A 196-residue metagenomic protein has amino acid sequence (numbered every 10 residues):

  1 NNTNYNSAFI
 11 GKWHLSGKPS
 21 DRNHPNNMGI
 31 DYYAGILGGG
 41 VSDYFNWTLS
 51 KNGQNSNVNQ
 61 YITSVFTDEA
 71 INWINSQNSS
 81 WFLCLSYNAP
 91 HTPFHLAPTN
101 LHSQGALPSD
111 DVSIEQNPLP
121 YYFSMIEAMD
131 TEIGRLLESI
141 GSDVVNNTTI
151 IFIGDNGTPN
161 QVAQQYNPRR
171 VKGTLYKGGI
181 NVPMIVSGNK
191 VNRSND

Functional and structural regions predicted by a protein language model:
N1, W81-S86, Y122, I126-M129 (+3 more regions): Beta-strand elements within well-structured catalytic alpha/beta cores of enzymes that handle phosphate/sulfate esters
N2-Y5, L15-W81, Y87-P98, L107-Q116 (+1 more regions): Formylglycine-dependent
F9: Extracellular polysaccharide-degrading/modifying enzymes targeting complex plant/algal/animal polysaccharides
K12-H14, N88, G157-T158, V191: Catalytic metal-binding/acid-base residues of hydrolase active sites
H14-L15, N147: Short, well-ordered surface patches within globular domains
D21-G29, E138-N192: Histidine-centered active-site microenvironments of extracellular/periplasmic hydrolases and transferases
S56-F66, Q116-T131, R169-M184, V191-D196: A short beta-strand-to-alpha-helix junction
D68-N72, E127, T131-E138: Solvent-exposed, polar/charged alpha-helical surfaces in well-ordered, non-transmembrane soluble domains, broadly
